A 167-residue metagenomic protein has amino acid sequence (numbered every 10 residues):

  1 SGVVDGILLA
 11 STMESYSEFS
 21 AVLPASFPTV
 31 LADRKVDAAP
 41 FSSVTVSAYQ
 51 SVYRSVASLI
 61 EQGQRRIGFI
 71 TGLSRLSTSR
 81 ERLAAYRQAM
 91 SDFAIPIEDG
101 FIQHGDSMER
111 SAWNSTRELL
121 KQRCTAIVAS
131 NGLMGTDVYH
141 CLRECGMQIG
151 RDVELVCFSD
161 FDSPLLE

Functional and structural regions predicted by a protein language model:
S1-V3: N-terminal helix-turn-helix/winged-helix DNA-binding helices and compositionally similar short basic alpha-helical
G6, Y16-E18, P24-L31, K35-E167: Bacterial carbohydrate/catabolite-sensing allosteric modules
L9-A10: A glycine-rich helix N-cap at a beta->alpha junction
